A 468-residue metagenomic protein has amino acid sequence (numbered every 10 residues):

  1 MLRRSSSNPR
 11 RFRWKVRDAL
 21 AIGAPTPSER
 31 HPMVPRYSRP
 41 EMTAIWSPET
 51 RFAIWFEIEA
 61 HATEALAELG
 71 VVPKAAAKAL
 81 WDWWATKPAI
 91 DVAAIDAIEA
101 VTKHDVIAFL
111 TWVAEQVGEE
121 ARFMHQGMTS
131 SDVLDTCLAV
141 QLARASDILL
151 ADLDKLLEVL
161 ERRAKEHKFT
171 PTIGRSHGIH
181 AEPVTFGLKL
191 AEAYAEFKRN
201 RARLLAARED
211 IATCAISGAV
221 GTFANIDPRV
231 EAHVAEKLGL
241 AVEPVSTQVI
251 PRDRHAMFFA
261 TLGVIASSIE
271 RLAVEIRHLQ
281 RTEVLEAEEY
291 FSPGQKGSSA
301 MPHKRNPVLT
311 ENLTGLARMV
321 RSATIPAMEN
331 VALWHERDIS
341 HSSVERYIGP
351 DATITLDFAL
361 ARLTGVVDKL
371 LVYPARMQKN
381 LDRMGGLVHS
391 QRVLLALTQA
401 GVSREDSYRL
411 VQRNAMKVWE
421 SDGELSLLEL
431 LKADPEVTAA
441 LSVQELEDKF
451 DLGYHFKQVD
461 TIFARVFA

Functional and structural regions predicted by a protein language model:
I22-F223, D227-H233, V242, Q295-S298 (+3 more regions): A helix-coil-helix interface module used to build multimeric assemblies and to scaffold catalytic/cofactor sites
A143-D154, E161, A191-Y194, K198 (+7 more regions): Short amphipathic alpha-helical segments with heptad-repeat character
N200, V249-H341, R346: Glycine-rich anion/phosphate-binding loop at the beta-strand->alpha-helix junction
H233-V249: A short, charged helix-loop
M319-A400: Long, amphipathic alpha-helical stalk/connector segments used for oligomerization, subunit docking, or mechanical
Q391-V437: C-terminal hydrophobic structural anchor segments that stabilize assembly/packing rather than catalytic chemistry
